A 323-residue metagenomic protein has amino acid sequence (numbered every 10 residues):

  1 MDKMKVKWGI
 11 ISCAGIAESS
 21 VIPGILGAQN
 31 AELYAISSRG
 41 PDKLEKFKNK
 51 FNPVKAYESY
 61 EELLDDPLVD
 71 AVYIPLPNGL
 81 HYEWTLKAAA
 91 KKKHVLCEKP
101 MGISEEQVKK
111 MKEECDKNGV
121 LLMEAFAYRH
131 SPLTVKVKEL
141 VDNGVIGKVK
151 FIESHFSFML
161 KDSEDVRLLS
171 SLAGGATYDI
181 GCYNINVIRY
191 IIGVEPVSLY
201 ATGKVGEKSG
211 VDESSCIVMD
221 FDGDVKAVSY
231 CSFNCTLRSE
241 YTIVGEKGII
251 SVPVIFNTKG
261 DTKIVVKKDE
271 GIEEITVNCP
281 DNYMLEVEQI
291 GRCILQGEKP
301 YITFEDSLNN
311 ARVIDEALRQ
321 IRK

Functional and structural regions predicted by a protein language model:
M1-F51, K323: N-terminal Rossmann-like dinucleotide-binding module
M1-K5, A71-Y73, D222, I275 (+1 more regions): C-terminal helix-rich "cap/oligomerization" subdomain common to oxidoreductases
I16, G260, I275-E288: Active-site loop of classical SDR/Rossmann-like NAD(P)-dependent oxidoreductases, centered on the catalytic Tyr-X3-Lys
F51-E114: Beta-loop-alpha module in the N-terminal Rossmann-like domain of NAD(P)-dependent dehydrogenases, especially those
L96-C97, L122-E124, E153, V252: Hydrophobic residues in well-ordered beta-strands that form the structural core
K109-A127, K148-K150: Rossmann-fold dehydrogenase core element
Y128-K208: Predominantly a Rossmann-like dinucleotide-binding segment in NAD(P)-dependent oxidoreductases
N186-T258, V277, E288-E298: Contiguous beta-strand/loop segments that form the cofactor/metal-binding neighborhood of enzyme cores
